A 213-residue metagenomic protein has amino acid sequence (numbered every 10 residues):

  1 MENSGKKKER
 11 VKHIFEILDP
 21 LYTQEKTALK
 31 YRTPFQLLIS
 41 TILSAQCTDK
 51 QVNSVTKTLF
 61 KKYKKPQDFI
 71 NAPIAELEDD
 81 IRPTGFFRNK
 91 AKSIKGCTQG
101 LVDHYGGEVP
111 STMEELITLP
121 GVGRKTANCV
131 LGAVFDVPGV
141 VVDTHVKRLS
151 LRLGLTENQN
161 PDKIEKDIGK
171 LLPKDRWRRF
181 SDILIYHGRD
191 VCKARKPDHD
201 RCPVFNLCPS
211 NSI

Functional and structural regions predicted by a protein language model:
E2-I213: Catalytic cores of DNA base-excision repair glycosylases
